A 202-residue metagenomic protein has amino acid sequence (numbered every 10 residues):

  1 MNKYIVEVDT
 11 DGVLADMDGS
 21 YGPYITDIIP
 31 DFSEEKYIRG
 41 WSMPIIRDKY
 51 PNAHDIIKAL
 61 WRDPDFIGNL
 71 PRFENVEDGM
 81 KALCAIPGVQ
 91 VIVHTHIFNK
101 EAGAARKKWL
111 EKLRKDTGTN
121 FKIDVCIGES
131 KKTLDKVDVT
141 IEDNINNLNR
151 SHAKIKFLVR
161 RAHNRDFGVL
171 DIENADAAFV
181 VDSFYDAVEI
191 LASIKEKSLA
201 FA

Functional and structural regions predicted by a protein language model:
M1-D55: Active-site neighborhood of HAD-like aspartate-dependent phosphohydrolases
V13-A15, S20-Y21, I97-E101, K131-K132 (+3 more regions): Short, solvent-exposed loop/turn segments at secondary-structure junctions
D48-D63, G88-V91: Short, basic/glycine-rich phosphate-binding loops at helix/coil junctions that contact nucleotide phosphates
I67-P71, V76-L110: Substrate-recognition element of Asp-dependent hydrolases with the DxDx(T/V) motif
H94-N149: Substrate-recognition "cap/lid" segment bordering the active-site pocket of phosphatases
D124-G128, A175-D186: Short acidic-hydrophobic, aromatic-tinged amphipathic segments that line or gate anion-handling sites
T140-F179: Acidic, Mg2+-coordinating phosphoryl-transfer loop and its flanking beta/alpha structural elements, shared across
